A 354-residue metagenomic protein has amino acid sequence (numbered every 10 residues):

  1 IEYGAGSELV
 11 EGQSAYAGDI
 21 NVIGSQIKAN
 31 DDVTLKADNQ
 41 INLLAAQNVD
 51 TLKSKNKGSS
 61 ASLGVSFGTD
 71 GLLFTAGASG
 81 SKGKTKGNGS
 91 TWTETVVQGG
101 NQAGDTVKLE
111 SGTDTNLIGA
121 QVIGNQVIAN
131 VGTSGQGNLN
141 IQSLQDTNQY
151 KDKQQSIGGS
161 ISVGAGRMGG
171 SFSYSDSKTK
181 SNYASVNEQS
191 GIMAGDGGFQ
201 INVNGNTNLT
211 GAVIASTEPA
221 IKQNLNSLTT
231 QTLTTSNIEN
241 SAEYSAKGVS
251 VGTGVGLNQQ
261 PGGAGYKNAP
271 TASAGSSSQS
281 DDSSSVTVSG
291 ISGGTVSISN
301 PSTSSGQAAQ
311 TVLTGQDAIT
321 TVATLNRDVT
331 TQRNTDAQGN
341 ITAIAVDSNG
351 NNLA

Functional and structural regions predicted by a protein language model:
I1-A354: Binding/recognition "hotspot" determinant
